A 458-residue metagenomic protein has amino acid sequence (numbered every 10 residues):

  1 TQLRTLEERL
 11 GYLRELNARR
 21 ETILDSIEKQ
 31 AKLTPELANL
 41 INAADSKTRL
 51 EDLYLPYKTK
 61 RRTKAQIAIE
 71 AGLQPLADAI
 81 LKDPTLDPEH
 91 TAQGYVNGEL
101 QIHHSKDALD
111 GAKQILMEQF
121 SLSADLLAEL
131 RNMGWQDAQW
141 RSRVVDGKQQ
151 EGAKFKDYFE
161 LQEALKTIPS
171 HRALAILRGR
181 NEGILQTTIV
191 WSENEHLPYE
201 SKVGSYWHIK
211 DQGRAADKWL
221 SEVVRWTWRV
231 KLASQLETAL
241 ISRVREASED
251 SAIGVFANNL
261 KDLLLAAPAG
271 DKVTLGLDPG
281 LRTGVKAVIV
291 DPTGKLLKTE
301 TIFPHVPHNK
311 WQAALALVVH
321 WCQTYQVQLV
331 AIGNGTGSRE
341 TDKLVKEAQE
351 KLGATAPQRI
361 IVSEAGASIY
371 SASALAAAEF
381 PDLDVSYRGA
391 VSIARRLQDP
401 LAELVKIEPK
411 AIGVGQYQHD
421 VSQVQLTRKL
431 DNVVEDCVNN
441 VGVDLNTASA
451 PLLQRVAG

Functional and structural regions predicted by a protein language model:
Q2-L6, Y12, L16-G276, R282-L383 (+2 more regions): Duplex nucleic acid-engaging cores and interfaces of nucleic-acid transaction enzymes
N17-A18, T22-K32, A378-G458: Long, highly charged, low-complexity intrinsically disordered interaction regions that mediate electrostatic DNA/RNA
